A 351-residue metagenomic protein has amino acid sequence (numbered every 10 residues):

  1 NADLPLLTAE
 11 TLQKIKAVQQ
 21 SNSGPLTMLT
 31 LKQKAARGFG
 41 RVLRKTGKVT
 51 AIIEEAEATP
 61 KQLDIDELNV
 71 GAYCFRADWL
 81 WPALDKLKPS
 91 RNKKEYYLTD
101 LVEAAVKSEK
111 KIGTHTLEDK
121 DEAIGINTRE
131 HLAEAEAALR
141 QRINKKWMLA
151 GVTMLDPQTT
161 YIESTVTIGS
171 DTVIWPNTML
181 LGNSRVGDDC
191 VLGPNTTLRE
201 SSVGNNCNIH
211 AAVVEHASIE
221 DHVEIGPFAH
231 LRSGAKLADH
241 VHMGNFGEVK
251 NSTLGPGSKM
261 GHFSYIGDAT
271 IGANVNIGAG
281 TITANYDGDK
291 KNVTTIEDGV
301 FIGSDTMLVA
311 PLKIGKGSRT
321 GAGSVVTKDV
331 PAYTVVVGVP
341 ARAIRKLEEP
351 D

Functional and structural regions predicted by a protein language model:
N1-A2: Active-site acidic Asp-centered loop
P5, Y73, E95, G125 (+3 more regions): Residues that recognize and position ribonucleotide moieties
L7-N92, T99-L101: Conserved core of the sugar-phosphate nucleotidyltransferase
V42-K45, F75, I126-N127, E163 (+3 more regions): Short beta-strand-to-turn element immediately C-terminal to the catalytic PLP-Schiff-base lysine in fold type I
I52, A83, A135, Y286 (+1 more regions): Residues that scaffold the ATP/ADP-binding catalytic core of kinase and kinase-like folds
D66-G169: Conserved alpha/beta core of the MobA/IspD/sugar-nucleotide pyrophosphorylase nucleotidyltransferase superfamily
T160-K236: Acidic, glycine-rich loop-and-beta core segments that form the ion-binding/anion-interacting portion of active sites
N208-D351: Glycine-rich hexapeptide-repeat left-handed beta-helix
